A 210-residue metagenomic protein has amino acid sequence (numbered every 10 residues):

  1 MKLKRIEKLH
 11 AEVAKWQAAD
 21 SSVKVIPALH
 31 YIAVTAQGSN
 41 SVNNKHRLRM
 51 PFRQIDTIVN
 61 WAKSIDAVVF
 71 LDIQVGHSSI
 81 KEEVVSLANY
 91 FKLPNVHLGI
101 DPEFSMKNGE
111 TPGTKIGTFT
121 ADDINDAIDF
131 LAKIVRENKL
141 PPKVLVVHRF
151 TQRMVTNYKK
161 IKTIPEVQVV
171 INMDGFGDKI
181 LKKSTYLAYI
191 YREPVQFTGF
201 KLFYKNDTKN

Functional and structural regions predicted by a protein language model:
M1-L48, P165-V167, L181-N210: Alpha/beta catalytic barrel-like cores
A11, F52-Q54, K81-A88, Q152-N157 (+1 more regions): Alpha-helical scaffolding within the catalytic cores of extracellular/periplasmic polymer-degrading hydrolases
K15-Q17, K24-E103: Substrate-binding cleft of extracellular glycoside hydrolase catalytic domains
K15-S22, T57-V69, F130-K143, R192-V195: A structural motif corresponding to the C-terminal end of an alpha-helix and its immediate exit/capping segment
A33-T35, V75-H77, P102-M106, R149-R153 (+2 more regions): Active-site-proximal loop/turn and secondary-structure-junction residues that shape catalytic pockets, frequently
N40-L48, P112-A121: Glycine-rich tight-turn/loop motif centered on a GG-T
L93-T118, P142-V146: Active-site groove signature of glycoside hydrolases
T114-N210: Surface-exposed substrate-engagement region within the catalytic domains of secreted or surface-exposed extracellular
